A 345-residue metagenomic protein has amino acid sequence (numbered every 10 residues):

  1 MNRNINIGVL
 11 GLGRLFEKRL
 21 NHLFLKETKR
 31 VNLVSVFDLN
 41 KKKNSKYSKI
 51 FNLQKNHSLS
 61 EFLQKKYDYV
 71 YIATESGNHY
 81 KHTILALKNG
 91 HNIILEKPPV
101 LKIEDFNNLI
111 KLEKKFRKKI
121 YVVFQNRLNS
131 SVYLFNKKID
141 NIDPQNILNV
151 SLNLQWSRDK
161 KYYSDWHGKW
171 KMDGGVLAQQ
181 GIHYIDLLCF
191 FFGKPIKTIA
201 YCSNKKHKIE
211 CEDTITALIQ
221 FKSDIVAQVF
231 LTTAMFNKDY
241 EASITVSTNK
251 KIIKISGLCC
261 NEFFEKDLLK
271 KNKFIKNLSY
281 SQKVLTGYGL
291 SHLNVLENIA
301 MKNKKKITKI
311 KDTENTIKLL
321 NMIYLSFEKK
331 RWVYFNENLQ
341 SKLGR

Functional and structural regions predicted by a protein language model:
M1, Q179, I185-N261, G289-K305 (+3 more regions): Contiguous beta-strand/loop segments that form the cofactor/metal-binding neighborhood of enzyme cores
M1-I50: N-terminal Rossmann-like dinucleotide-binding module
M1-N4, V9-L10, Y69-Y71, N107 (+3 more regions): C-terminal helix-rich "cap/oligomerization" subdomain common to oxidoreductases
L39, Y280-L293: Active-site loop of classical SDR/Rossmann-like NAD(P)-dependent oxidoreductases, centered on the catalytic Tyr-X3-Lys
F51-L112: Beta-loop-alpha module in the N-terminal Rossmann-like domain of NAD(P)-dependent dehydrogenases, especially those
L95-E96, I120-V122, I255: Hydrophobic residues in well-ordered beta-strands that form the structural core
N108-N126, P144-V150: Rossmann-fold dehydrogenase core element
N126-K208, K330: Predominantly a Rossmann-like dinucleotide-binding segment in NAD(P)-dependent oxidoreductases
